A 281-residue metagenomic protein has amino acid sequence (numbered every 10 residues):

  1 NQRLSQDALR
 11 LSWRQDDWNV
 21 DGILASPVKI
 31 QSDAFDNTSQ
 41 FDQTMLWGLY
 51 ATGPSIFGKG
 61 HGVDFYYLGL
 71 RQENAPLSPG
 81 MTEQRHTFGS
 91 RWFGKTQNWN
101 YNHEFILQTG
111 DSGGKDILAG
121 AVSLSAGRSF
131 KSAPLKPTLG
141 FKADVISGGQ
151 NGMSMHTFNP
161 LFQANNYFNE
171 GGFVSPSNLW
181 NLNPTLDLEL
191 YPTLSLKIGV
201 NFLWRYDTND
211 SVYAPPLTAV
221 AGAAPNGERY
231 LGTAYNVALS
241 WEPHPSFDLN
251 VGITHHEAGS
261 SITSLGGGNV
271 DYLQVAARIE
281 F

Functional and structural regions predicted by a protein language model:
N1-N151, Y230-Y235: Signature for the C-terminal beta-barrel architecture of outer-membrane proteins
P27, Q108, L203, H256-A258: Short coil/turn motifs at secondary-structure junctions
D33, Q108-I117, L124, T208 (+2 more regions): Surface-exposed loop and membrane-interface regions of Gram-negative outer-membrane beta-barrel proteins
I56-G58, Y191, H244: Residue-level recognition of beta-strand termini and adjacent short loop/turns
S78, K115-P225: Extracellular/periplasmic loop regions
P184, K197-I198, L231-E242, F247-T254 (+1 more regions): Conserved C-terminal beta-signal and adjacent last beta-strands/turns of outer-membrane beta-barrel proteins
D207, E242-G268, F281: C-terminal beta-signal and adjacent terminal beta-strands/loops of Gram-negative outer-membrane beta-barrel proteins
V237, N269-F281: Outer-membrane beta-barrel "beta-signal"
